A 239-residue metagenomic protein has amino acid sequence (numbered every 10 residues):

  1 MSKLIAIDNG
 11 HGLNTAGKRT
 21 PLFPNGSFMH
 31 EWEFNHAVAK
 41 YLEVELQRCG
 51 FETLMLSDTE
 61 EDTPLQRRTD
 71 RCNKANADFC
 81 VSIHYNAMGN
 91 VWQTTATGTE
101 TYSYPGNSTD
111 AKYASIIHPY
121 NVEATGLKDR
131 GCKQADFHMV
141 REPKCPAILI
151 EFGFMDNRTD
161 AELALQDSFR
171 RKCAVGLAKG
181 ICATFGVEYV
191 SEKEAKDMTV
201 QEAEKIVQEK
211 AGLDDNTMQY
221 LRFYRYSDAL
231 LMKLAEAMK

Functional and structural regions predicted by a protein language model:
M1-R68, A75, T97: Active-site histidine-acidic residue metal-binding/catalytic motifs, centered on HxH/HExxH-like signatures
K3-D8, L13-G17, P21, A75 (+2 more regions): Active-site-adjacent mobile loop/cap segments within catalytic or ligand-binding domains
G12-H30, A87-I116: A short, glycine/acidic-enriched catalytic loop
M29-A37, D62-Q66, N107-K112, A164-K172 (+2 more regions): Soluble non-cytosolic domains of exported or imported proteins
A37, Y41, E45-Q47, S108-A124 (+1 more regions): Long, well-ordered alpha-helical scaffolding segments within enzyme catalytic domains, especially pronounced
L54-L56, K133, M232: General small-molecule cofactor/ligand-binding pocket signal
A195-K239: Short, solvent-exposed alpha-helical surface patches in non-cytosolic proteins
